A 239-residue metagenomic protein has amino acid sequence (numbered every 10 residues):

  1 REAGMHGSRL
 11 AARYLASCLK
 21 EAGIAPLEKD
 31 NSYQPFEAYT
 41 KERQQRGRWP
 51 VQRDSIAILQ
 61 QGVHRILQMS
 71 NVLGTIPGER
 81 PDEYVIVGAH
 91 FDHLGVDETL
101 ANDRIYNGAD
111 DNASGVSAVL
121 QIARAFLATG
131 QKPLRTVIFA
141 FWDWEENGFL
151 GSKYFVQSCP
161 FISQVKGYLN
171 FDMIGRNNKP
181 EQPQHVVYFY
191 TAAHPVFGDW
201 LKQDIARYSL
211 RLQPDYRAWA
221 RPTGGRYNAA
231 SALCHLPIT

Functional and structural regions predicted by a protein language model:
R1-H6, E21, I58-V63, L100-N112 (+3 more regions): Second-shell loop/turn segments in exported
R1-T75: A non-catalytic alpha/beta surface segment that caps or lines the substrate-entry region of metallo-dependent hydrolase
G4-A12, K29, R65-L67, Y84 (+4 more regions): Solvent-exposed, acidic/flexible segments
H6-E21, N31, S114-Q121, A125 (+6 more regions): Extracytoplasmic/secreted proteins, especially bacterial periplasmic and envelope-associated proteins
L19, A25-P26, E42-R43, R65 (+6 more regions): Solvent-exposed loop/turn segments at secondary-structure junctions within structured extracellular/periplasmic domains
E28, Q34-P35, N71-T75, Y84-G88 (+5 more regions): Structural recognition of the beta-strand scaffold that forms the well-ordered cores of secreted hydrolase catalytic
V72-G74, V87-G148: Alpha-helical metal-binding/catalytic segments enriched in His/Glu/Asp
W142-T239: Metal-dependent peptidase/peptidase-like ectodomains
